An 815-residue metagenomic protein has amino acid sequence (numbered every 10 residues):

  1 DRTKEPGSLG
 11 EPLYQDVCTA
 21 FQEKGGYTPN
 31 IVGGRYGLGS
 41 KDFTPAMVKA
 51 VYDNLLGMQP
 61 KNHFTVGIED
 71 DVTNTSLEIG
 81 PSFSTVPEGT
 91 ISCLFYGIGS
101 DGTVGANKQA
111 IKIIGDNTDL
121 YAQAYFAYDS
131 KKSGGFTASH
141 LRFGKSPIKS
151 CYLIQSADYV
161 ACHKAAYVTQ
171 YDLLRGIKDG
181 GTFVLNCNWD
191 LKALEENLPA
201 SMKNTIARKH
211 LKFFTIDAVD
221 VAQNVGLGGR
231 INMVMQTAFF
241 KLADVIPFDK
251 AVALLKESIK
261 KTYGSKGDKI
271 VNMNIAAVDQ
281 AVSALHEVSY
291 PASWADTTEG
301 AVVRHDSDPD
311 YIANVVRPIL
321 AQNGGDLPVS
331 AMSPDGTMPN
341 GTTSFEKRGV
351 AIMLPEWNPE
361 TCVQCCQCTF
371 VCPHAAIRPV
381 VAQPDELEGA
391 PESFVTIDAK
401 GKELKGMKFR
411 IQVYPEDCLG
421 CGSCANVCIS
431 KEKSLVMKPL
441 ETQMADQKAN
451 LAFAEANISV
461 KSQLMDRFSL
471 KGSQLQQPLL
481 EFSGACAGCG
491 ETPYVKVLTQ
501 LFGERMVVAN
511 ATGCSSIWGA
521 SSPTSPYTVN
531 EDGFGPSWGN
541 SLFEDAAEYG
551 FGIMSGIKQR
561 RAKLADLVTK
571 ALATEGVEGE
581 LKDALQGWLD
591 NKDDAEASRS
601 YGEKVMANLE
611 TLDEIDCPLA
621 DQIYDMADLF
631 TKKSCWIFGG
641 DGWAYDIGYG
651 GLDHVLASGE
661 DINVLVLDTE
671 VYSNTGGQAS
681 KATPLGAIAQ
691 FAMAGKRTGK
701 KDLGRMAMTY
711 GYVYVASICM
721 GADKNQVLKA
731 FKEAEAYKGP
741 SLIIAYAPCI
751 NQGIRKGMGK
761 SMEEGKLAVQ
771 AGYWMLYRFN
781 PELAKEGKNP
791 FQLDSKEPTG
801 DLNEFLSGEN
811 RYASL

Functional and structural regions predicted by a protein language model:
D1, G80-F83, P87-D179, E491-V507 (+3 more regions): Thiamine diphosphate
D1-H63, H140-R142, A157-D158, T182-N232 (+3 more regions): Thiamine diphosphate
D1-R2, G7, E11, Q15 (+8 more regions): Active-site cofactor/cluster-binding pocket
R2-K4, Y125-K164, D268, V278 (+3 more regions): A structural-propensity feature for long, helix-poor, extended segments
P6-P12, D42-M47, G105-Q109, G134-A138 (+17 more regions): Short acidic, glycine/serine/threonine-rich loops at helix termini
I31-G33, F64-V66, A122-F126, C162-H163 (+9 more regions): General beta-strand structural signal in soluble alpha/beta enzymes
T85, I206-T215, L255, Q463-Q477: Active-site-adjacent bridging/hinge elements
A251, G264-D417, A425-V507, T512-C635 (+5 more regions): Ferredoxin-type iron-sulfur electron-transfer modules and their immediate structural context
